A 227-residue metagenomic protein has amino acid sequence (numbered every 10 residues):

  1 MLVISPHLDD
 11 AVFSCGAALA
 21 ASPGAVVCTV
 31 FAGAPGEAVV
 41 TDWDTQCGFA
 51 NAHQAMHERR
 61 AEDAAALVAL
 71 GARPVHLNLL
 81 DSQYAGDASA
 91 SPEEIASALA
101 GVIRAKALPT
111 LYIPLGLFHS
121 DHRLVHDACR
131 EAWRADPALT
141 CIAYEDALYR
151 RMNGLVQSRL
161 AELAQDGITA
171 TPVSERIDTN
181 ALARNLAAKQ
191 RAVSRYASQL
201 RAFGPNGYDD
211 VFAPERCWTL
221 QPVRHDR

Functional and structural regions predicted by a protein language model:
M1-A135: Active-site beta-strand->loop->alpha-helix modules in alpha/beta enzyme cores, enriched in Gly/His/Asp(Glu)
R59-L77, A85-A90, G101-A105, A138-R227: The feature marks non-catalytic terminal segments
